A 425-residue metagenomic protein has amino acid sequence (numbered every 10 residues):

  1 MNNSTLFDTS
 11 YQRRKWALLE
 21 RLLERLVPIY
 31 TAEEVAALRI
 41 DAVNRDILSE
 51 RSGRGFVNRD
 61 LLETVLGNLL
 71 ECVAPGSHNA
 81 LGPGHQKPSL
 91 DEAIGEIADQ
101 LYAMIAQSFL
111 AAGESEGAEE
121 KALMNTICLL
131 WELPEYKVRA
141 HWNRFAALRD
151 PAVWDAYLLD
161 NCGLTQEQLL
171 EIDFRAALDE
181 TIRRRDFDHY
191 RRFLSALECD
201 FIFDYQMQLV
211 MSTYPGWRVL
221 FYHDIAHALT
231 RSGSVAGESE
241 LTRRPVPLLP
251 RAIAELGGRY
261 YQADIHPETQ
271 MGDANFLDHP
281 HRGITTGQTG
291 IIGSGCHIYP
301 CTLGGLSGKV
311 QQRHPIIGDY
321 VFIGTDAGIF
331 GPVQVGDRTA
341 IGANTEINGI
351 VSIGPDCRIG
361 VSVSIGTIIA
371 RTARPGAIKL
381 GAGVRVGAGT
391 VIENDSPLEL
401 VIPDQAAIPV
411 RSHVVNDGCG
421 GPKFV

Functional and structural regions predicted by a protein language model:
M1-G257, D417-V425: Terminal amphipathic alpha-helical/low-complexity segments used for targeting or macromolecular assembly
E71-H78, Q107, P215, P280 (+4 more regions): Proline-rich low-complexity regions
E116-C128, A146-R149, V153, Y157 (+10 more regions): A sequence-level detector of short, solvent-exposed, charge-rich linear segments
T230-V351: Conserved mid-sequence domains
P300-I317, F322-V425: Glycine-rich hexapeptide-repeat left-handed beta-helix
